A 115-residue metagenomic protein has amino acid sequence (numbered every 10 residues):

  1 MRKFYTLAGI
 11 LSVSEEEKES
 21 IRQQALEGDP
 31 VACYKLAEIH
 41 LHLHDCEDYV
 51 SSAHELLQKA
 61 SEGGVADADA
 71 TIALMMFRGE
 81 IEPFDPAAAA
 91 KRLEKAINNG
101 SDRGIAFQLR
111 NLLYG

Functional and structural regions predicted by a protein language model:
R2-L11, D102-G115: TPR/TPR-like alpha-solenoid helical repeat scaffolds
I10-S20, C46-L56, P83-R92: Structural signature of tandem alpha-helical TPR/SEL1-like repeats, specifically the intra-repeat loop/turn
R22-Q24, K59-A60, K95-A96: Canonical positions in the second alpha-helix
E27-D29, H42-H44, G63-A66, R78-E80 (+2 more regions): Short helix-capping/linker turns of helical repeat alpha-solenoids
A32, A68, G104-A106: The tetratricopeptide repeat
K35-H42, T71-R78, F107-G115: Hydrophobic face of amphipathic alpha-helices that form TPR/SEL1-like repeat modules and related alpha-solenoid
V65-R78, P83-E94: Ankyrin-repeat and related helical/solenoid repeat scaffolds used for protein-protein interactions
